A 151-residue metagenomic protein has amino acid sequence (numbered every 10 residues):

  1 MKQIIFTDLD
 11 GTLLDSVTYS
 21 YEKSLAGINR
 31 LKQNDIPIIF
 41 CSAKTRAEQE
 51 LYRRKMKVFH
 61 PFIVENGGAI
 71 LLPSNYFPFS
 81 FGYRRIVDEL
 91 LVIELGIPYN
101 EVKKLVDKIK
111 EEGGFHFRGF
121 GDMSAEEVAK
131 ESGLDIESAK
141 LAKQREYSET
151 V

Functional and structural regions predicted by a protein language model:
M1, T18-K23, G96-N100, S132-S138: Short hydrophobic/aromatic-rich motifs at helix boundaries and adjacent loops
K2-T18: Asp-based phosphoryl-transfer active-site loop
D8-L9, E65, E146: Residue-level signal for pocket-adjacent positions within structured domains
T12, E65-A69, L134: Gly/Ser/Thr-rich helix-start
E22-G119: Active-site phosphate-binding/coordination module
I109-V151: Conserved acidic, metal-coordinating active-site core of Asp-based, Mg2+-dependent phosphoryl-transfer enzymes
